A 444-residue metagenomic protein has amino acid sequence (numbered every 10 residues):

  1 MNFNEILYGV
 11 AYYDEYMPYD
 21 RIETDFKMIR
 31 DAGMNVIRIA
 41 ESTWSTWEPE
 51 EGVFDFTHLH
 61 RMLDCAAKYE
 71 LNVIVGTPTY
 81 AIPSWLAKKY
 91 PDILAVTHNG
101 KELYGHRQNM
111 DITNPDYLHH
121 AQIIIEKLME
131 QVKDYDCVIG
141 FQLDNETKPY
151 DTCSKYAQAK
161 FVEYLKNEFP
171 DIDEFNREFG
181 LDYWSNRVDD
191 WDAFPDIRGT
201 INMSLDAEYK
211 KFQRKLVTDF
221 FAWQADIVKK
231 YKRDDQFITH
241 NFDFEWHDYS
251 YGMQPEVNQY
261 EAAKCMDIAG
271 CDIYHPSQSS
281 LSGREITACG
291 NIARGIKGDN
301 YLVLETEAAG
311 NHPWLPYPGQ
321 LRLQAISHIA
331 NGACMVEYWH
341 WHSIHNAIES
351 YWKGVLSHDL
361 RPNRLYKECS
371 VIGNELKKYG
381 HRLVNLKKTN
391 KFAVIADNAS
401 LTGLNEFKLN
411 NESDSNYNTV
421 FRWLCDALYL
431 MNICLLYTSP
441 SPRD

Functional and structural regions predicted by a protein language model:
M1-V36, R382: N-terminal carbohydrate-binding accessory modules
N4-I6, G33-N35, A67-V73, D134-I139 (+4 more regions): Short, well-ordered coil/turn segments that N-cap beta-strands
Y8-M17, T43-T57, L103-H120, T147-Y150 (+5 more regions): The substrate-binding groove and active-site-proximal loops of carbohydrate-active enzymes, especially glycoside
Y13-E15, A40-T43, G76-W85, I139-K148 (+3 more regions): Short, solvent-exposed turn/loop segments enriched in Gly/Ser/Thr/Pro and often Arg
M17-I29, S250-E261, P318-A325: Short, acidic/polar
T24-R30, I39-V96, A225-Y231: Aromatic-lined substrate-binding rim segments of carbohydrate-active enzymes
H98-I268, D272-S279, G283-E285: Polysaccharide-binding and catalytic clefts of secreted carbohydrate-active enzymes
W191-F194, A222, K230, D234 (+2 more regions): Carbohydrate-binding surfaces of carbohydrate-active enzymes
